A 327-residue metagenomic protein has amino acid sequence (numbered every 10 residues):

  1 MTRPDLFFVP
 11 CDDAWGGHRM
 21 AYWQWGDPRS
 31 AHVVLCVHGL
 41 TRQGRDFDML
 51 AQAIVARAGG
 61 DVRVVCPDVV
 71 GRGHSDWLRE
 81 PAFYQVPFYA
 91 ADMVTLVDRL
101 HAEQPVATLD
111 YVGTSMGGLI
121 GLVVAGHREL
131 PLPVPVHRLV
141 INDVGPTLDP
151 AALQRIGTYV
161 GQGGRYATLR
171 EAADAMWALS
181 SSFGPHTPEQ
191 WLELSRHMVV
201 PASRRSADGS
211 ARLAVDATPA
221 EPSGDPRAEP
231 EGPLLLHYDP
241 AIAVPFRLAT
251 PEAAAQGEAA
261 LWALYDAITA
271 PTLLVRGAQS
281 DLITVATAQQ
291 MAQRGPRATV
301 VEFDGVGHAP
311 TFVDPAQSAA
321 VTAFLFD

Functional and structural regions predicted by a protein language model:
M1-L35, A56-R63, A102-P105, A316 (+1 more regions): Alpha/beta-hydrolase fold catalytic core
A14-W15, M49, V55, R63-V112 (+2 more regions): Active-site loop/oxyanion-hole signature of alpha/beta-hydrolase fold enzymes
G39-R42: Active-site glycine-rich loops that stabilize anionic/oxyanionic intermediates across multiple enzyme folds
D68-G73, G145, D304-G307: Short beta-to-alpha linker loops that shape the active-site pocket of alpha/beta-hydrolase fold enzymes
V106-P150: Conserved hydrolase catalytic core segment
V144-Y238: Helix-rich cap/lid subdomain of alpha/beta-hydrolase
V200-Q293, E302: Conserved serine/cysteine hydrolase catalytic core
V306-P315: Catalytic histidine-centered segment of alpha/beta-hydrolase-like enzymes
